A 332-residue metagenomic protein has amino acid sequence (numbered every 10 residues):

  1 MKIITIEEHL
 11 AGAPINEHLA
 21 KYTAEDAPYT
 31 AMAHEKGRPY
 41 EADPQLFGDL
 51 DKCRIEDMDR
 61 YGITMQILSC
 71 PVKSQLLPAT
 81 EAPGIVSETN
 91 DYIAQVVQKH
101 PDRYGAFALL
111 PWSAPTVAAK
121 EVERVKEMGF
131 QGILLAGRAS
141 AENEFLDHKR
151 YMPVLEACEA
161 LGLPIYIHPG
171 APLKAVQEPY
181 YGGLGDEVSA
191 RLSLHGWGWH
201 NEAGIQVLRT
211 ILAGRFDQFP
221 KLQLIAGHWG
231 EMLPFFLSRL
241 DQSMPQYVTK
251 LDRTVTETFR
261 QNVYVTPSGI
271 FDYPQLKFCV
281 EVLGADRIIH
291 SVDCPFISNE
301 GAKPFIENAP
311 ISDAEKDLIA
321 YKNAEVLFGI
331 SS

Functional and structural regions predicted by a protein language model:
M1-S332: Helix-coil boundary/capping segments in enzymes
